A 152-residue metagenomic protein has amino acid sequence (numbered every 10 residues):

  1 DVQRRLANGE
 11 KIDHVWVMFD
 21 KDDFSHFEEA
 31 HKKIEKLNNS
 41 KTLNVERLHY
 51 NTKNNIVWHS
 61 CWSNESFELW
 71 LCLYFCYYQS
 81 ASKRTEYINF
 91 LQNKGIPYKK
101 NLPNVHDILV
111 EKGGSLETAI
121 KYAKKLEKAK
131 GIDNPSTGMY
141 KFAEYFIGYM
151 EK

Functional and structural regions predicted by a protein language model:
V2-H14, K21-K152: C-terminal accessory helical subdomains adjacent to catalytic cores in phosphodiester- and nucleotide-handling enzymes
